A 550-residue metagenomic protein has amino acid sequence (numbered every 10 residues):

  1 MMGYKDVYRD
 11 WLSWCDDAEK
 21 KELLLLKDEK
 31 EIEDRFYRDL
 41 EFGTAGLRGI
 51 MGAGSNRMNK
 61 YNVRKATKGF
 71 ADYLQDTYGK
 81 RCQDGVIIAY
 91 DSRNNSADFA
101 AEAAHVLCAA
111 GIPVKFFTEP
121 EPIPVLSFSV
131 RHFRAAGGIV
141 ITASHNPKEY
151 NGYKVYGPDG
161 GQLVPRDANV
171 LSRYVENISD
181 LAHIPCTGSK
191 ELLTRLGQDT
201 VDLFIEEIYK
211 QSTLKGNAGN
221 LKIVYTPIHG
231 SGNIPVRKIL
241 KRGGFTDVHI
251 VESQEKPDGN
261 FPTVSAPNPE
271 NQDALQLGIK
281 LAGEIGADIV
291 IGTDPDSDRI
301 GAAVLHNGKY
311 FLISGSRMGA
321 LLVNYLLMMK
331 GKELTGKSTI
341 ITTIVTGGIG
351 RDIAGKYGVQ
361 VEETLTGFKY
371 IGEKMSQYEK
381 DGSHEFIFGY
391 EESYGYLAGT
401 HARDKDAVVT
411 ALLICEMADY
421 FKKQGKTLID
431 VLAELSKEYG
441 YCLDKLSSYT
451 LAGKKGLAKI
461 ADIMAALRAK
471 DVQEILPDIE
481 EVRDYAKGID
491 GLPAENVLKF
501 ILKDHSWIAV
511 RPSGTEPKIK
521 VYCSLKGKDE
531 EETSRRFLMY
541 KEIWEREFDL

Functional and structural regions predicted by a protein language model:
G3-A103, L193-N220, S231: An N-terminal, well-structured beta->alpha segment
E31-F36, L40, N151-A274, L281-A282: Gly/Ser/Thr-enriched, mixed-charge loops and adjacent short helices that form phosphate/oxyanion-binding elements
F36-N56, A143-S144, P227-I239, P295 (+3 more regions): Conserved phosphate/anionic-ligand binding catalytic regions in large, soluble enzymes, centered on
I87-Y150, R242, T246-G301: N-terminal small/polar loop signature for handling phosphorylated ligands or for N-terminal nucleophile
G152-L163, K190-L192, G259-A266, A302-F311 (+5 more regions): Short beta-alpha connecting loops at secondary-structure transitions that line or flank enzyme active sites
P158-G161, R173, K280-T342, G347-K356: Replace "Mg2+/Mn2+-dependent" with "divalent metal-dependent
G283, A287-I289, M329-R511, K518-Y522 (+2 more regions): Phosphate-binding and adjacent anionic-ligand microenvironments
